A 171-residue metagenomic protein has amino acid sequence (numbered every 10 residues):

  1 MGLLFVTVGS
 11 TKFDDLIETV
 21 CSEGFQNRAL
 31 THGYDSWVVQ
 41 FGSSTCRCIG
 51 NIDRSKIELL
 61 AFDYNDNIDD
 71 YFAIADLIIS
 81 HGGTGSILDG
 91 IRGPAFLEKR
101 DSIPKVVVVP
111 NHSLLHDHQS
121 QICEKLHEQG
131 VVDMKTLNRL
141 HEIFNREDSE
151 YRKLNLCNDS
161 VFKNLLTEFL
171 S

Functional and structural regions predicted by a protein language model:
M1-S171: Nucleotide-activated sugar donor-binding and catalytic core shared by glycosyltransferases and related lipid-linked
